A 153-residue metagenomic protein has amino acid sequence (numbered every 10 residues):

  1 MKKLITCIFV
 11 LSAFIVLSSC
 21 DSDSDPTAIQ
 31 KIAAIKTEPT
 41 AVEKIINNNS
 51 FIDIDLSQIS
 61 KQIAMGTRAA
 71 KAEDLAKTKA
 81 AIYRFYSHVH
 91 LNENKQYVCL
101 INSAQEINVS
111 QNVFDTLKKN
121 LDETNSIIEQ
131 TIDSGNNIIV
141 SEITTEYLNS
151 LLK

Functional and structural regions predicted by a protein language model:
K2-V10: Sec-dependent signal peptide recognition, specifically the positively charged N-region followed immediately by
K3-L4, T37, I45, K119: N-terminal cationic leader/targeting segments used for protein routing and processing
V16-S19: C-terminal motif of bacterial Sec signal peptides marking the signal peptidase cleavage site
D23-E106, G135-K153: Acidic/polar, low-complexity intrinsically disordered N-terminal segments immediately downstream of a Sec signal
I101-I127: Beta-strand-rich cores of mature extracytoplasmic or soluble domains
Q130-S134: Extended, charged low-complexity segments that frequently continue into or abut oligomerization scaffolds
